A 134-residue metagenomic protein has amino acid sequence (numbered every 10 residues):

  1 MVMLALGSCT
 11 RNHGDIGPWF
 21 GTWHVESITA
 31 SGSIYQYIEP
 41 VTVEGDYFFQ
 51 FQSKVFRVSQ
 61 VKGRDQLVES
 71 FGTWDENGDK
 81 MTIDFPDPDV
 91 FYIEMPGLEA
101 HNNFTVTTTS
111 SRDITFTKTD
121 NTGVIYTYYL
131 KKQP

Functional and structural regions predicted by a protein language model:
M1-T10: Sec-dependent bacterial lipoprotein signal peptides
C9-F71, D75-P134: Lipid interaction determinants
